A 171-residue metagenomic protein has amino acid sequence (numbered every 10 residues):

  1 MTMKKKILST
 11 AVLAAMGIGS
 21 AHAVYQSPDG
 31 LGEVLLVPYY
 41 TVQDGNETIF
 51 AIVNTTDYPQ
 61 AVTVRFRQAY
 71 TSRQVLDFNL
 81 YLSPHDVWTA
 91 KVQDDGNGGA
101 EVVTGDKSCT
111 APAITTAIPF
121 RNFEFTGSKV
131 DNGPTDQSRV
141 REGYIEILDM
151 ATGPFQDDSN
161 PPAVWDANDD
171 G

Functional and structural regions predicted by a protein language model:
K4-K6, V12-L13, G19-G171: Gly/Pro-rich, tryptophan- and cysteine-flecked surface segments typical of secreted/extracellular proteins
